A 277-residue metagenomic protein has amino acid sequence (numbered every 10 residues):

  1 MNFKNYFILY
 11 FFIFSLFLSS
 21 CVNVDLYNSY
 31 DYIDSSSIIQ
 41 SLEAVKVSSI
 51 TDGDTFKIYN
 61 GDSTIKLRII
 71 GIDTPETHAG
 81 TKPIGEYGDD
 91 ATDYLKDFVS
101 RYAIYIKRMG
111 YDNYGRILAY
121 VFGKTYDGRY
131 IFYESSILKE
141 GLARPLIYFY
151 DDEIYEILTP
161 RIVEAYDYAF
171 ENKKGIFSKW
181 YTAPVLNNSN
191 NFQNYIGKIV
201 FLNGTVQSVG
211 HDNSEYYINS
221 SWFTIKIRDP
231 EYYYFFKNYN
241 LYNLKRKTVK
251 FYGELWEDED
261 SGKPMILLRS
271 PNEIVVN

Functional and structural regions predicted by a protein language model:
M1-I8: Bacterial N-terminal signal peptides that target proteins for export
L9-S19: Bacterial N-terminal signal peptides
F17-N277: Small beta-barrel nucleic-acid-binding modules, primarily SNase/OB-fold domains and secondarily Tudor-like barrels
